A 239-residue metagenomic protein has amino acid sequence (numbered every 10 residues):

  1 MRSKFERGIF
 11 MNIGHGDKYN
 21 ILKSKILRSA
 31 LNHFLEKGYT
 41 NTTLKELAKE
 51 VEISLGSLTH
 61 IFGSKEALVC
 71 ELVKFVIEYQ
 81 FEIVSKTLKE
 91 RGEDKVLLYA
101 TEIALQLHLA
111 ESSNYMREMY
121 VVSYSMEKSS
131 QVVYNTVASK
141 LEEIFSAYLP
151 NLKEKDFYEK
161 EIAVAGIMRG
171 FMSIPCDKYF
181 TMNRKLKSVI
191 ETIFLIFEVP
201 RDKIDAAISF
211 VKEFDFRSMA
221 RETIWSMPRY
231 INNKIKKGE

Functional and structural regions predicted by a protein language model:
R2-F10, E142-A147, N151, D177-E239: C-terminal peripheral helix-coil segments that are non-catalytic and often amphipathic
G14-K23: Short, Lys/Arg-enriched anionic-surface-contact patches
L22, I26-S29, K160: N-terminal positioning helix adjacent to the helix-turn-helix/winged-helix DNA-binding module
K25, H33-A67, E71: Helix-turn-helix
A67-V76, I83: Alpha-helical DNA-contacting segments of helix-turn-helix folds
E71, S85-M116, T136: Hydrophobic alpha-helical connector segments
S85-L88, M119-M126, F210: Short linear capping/connector segments at secondary-structure termini
S123-M172, R184, S188-E191: Amphipathic alpha-helical packing segments from all-alpha helical-bundle domains
